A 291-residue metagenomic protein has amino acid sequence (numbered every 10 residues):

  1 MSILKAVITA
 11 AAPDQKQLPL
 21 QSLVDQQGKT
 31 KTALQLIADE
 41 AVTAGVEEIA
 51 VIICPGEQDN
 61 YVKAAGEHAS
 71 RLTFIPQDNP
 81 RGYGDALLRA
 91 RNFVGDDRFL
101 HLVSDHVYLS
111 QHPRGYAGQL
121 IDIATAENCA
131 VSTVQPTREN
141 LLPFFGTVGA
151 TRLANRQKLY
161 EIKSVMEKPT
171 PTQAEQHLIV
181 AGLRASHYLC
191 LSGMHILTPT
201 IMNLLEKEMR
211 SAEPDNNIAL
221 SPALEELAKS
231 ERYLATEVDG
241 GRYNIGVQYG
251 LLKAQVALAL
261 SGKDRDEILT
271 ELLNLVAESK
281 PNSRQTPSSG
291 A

Functional and structural regions predicted by a protein language model:
M1-Q15, P19-H101, V107-H112, S289-A291: Conserved N-terminal catalytic core of the sugar/cofactor nucleotidyltransferase
Q17, F74, A130-S132, Y233-A235 (+1 more regions): Conserved beta-strand scaffold positions in the cores of enzyme catalytic domains, especially in NTP/NDP-utilizing
L34, A90, D105, V148 (+2 more regions): Residue-level signal for inorganic ion chemistry
T43, G66, N92-G95, T125-A126 (+5 more regions): Generic secondary-structure signature for well-ordered alpha-helical cores
N79-Y83, E139-L141, P171-A174, R242-N244: A short acidic, often aromatic-flanked loop/helix-cap motif at beta-alpha or helix-coil junctions that lines enzyme
L87-F93, F144-A150, V180-L183, Y249-A254: Short, surface-exposed amphipathic charged segments that create phosphate/polyanion-binding patches used for binding
S110-P199, N203: Conserved core of the sugar-phosphate nucleotidyltransferase
A174-A291: Conserved alpha/beta core of the MobA/IspD/sugar-nucleotide pyrophosphorylase nucleotidyltransferase superfamily
